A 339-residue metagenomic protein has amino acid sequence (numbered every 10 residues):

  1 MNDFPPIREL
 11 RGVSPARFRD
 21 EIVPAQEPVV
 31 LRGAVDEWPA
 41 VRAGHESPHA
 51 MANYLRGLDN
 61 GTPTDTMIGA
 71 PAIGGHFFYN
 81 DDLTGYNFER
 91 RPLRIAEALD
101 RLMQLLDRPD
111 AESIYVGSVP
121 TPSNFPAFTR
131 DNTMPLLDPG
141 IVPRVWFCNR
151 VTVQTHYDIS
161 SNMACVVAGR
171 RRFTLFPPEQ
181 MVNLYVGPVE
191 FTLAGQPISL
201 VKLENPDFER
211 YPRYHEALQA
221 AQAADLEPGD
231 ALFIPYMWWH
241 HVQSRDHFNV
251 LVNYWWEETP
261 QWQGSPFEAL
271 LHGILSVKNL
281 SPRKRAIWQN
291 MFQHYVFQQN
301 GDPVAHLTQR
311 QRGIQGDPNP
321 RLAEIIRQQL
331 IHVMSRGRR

Functional and structural regions predicted by a protein language model:
M1-A231, H241-R339: N-terminal accessory scaffold of Fe(II)-dependent oxygenases
